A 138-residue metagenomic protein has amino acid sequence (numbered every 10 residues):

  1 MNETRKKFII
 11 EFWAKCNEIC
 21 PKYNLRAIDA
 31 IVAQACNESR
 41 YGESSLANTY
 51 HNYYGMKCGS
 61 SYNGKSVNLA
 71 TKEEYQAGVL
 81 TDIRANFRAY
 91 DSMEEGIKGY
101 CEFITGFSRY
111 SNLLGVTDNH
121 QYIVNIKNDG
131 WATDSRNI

Functional and structural regions predicted by a protein language model:
M1-I138: Catalytic cores of secreted/periplasmic lytic hydrolases that degrade extracellular macromolecules
